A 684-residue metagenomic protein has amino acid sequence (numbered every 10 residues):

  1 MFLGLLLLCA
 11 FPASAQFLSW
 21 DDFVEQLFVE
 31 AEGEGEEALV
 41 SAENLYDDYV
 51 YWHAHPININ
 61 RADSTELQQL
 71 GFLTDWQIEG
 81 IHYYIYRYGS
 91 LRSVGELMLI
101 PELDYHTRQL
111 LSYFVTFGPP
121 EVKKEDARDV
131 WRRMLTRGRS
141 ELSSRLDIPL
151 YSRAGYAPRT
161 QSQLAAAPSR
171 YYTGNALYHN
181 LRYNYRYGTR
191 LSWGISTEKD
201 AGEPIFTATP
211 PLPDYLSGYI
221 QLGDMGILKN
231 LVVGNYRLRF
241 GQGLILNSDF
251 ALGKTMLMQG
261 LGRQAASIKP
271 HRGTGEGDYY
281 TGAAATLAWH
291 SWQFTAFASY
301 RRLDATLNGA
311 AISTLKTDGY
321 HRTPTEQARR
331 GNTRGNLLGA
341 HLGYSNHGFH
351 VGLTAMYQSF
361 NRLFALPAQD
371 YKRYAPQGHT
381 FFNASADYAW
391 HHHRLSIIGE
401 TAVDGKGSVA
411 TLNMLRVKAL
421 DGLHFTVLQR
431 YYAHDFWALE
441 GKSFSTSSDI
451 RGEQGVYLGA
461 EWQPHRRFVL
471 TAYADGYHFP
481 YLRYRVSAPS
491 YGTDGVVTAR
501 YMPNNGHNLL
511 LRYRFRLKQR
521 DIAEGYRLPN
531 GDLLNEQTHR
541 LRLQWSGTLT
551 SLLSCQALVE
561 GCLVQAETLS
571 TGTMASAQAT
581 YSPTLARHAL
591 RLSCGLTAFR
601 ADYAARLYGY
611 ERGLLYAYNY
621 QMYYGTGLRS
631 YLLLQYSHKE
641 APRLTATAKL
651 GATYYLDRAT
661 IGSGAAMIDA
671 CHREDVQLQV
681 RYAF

Functional and structural regions predicted by a protein language model:
M1-L5: Sec-dependent signal peptide recognition, specifically the positively charged N-region followed immediately by
A10-P12: N-terminal signal peptide c-region/cleavage motif recognized by signal peptidases
A15-I205, P211-Q221, G226, N230 (+1 more regions): Compositionally biased linear targeting/interaction segments
S169-A176, D278-Y280, G331-Q369, R373-F684: Exposed, low-structure sequence patches enriched in small/polar residues
E198-Y215, K269-E276, A328-G331, A402-D404 (+1 more regions): Outer-membrane beta-barrel proteins
P210-I268, R272-D304, V417, G422-A438 (+1 more regions): Outer membrane beta-barrel
L252-R263, N308-P324, Y374, G613-A617: Surface-exposed loop/turn segments flanking beta-strands in extracellular/periplasmic regions
G277-T323, G331-G343: Aromatic- and glycine-enriched pocket-lining scaffold segments that form the walls of small-molecule binding clefts
